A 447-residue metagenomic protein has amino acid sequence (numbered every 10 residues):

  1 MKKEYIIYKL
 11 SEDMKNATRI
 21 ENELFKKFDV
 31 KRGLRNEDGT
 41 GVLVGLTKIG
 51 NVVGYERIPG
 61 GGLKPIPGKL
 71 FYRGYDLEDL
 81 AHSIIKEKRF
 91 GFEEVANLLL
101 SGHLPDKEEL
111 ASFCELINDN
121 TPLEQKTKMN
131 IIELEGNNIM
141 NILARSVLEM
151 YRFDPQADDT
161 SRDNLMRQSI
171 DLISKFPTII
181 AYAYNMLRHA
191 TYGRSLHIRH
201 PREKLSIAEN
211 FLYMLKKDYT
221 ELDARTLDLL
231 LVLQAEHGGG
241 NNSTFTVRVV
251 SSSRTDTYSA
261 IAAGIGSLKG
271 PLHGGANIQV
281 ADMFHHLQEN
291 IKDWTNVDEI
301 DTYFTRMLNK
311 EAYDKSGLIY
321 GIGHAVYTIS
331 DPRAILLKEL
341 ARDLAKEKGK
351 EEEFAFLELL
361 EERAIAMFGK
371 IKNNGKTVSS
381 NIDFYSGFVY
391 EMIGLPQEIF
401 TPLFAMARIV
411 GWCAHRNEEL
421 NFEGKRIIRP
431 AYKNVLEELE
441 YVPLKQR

Functional and structural regions predicted by a protein language model:
M1-R447: Non-transmembrane, aqueous-exposed alpha-helical and coiled segments at domain scale
